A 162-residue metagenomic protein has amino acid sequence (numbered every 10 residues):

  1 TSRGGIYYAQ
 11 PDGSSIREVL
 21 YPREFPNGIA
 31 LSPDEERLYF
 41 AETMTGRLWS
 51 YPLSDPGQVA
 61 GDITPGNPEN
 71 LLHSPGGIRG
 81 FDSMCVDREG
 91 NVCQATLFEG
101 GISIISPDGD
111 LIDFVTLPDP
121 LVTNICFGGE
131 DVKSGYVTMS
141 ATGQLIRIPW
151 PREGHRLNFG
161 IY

Functional and structural regions predicted by a protein language model:
T1-G4, T43-T45, L97-F98, A141: Short, solvent-exposed loop/turn segments at conserved positions within beta-propeller repeat blades
T1-I6, I16-L38, P68-V92, D119-S134 (+1 more regions): Beta-rich, blade/repeat-based domains predominating in secreted/periplasmic proteins but also intracellular
G4-Y7, R47-W49, G101-S103, Q144-I146: A short loop-to-beta-strand structural motif that recurs across blades of beta-propeller domains
R17-L20, V59-H73, D113-T116, R156-Y162: Beta-propeller fold detector
A30-G57: Glycine- and Gly-Pro-enriched alpha-helical subdomains that act as flexible, kink-prone "lid/hinge" or packing modules
G46-R47, Y51-D55, P65-D110: Loop/turn-rich, solvent-exposed surfaces of beta-rich toroidal or solenoidal domains
Y51-D62, P149-L157: Short loop/turn segments immediately following beta-strands, especially the blade-tip and inter-blade linker loops
T123-Y162: Blade-level signature of beta-propeller repeat domains, shared across WD40, Kelch, NHL, RCC1 and BNR/Asp-box propellers
